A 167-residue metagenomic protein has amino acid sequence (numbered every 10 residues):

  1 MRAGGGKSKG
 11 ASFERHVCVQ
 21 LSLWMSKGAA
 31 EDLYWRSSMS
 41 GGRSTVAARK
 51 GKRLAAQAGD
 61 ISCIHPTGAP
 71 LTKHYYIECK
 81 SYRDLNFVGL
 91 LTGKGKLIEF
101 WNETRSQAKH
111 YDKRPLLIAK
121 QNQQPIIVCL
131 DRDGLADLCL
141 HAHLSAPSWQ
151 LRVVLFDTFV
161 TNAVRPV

Functional and structural regions predicted by a protein language model:
M1-V167: Catalytic phosphate/metal-binding cores of nucleic-acid and nucleotide-processing enzymes, i.e., regions that mediate
